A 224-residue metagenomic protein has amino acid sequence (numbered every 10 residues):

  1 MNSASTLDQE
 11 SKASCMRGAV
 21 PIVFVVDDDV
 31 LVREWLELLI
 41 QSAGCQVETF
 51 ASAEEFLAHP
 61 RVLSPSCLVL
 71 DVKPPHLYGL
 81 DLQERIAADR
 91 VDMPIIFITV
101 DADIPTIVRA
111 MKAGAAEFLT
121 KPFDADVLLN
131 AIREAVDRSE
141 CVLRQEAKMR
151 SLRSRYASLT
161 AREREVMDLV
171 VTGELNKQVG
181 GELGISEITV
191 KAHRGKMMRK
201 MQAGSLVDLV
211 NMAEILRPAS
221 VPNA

Functional and structural regions predicted by a protein language model:
R17-V32, L36-I40, A53, L68-D71 (+1 more regions): Conserved acidic segment of CheY-like receiver
T49-C67: Acidic, metal-coordinating helix/loop segments flanking the phosphotransfer/catalytic sites of two-component signaling
A51-S52, L77-D81: Acidic catalytic/metal-coordinating carboxylates
D103-P105, L119, F123-I132, E182: C-terminal output helix
L175-D208: Recognition helix of helix-turn-helix DNA-binding domains
M198-A224: Basic, Lys/Arg-enriched C-terminal extension of HTH/homeodomain DNA-binding domains
